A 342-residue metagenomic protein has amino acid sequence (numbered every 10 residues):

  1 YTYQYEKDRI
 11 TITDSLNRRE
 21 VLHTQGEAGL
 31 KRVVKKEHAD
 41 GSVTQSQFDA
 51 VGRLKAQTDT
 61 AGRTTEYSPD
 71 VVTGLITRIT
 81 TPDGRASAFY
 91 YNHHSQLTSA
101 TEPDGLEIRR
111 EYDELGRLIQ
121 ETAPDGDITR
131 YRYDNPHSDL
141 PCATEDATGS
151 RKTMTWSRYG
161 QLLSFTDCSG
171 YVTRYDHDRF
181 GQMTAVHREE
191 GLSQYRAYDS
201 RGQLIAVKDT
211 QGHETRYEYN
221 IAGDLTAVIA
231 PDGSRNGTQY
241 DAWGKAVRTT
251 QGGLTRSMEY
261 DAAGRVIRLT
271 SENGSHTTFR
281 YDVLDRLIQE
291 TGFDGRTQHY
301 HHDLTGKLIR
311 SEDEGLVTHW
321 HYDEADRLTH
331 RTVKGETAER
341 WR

Functional and structural regions predicted by a protein language model:
Y1-H38, S42-D59, R63-T81, R85-E102 (+9 more regions): Beta-strand elements of repeat-based all-beta scaffolds
